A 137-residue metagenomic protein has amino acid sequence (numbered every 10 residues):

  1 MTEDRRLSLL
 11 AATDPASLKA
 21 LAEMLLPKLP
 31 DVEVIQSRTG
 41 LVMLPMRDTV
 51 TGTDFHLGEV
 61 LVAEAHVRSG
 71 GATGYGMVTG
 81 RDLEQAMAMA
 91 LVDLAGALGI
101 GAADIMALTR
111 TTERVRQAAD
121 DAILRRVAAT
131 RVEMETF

Functional and structural regions predicted by a protein language model:
M1, M46-T49, E113: Generic signal for short, ordered secondary-structure residues within or immediately flanking folded domains
M1-L25: Charge-rich, low-complexity N-terminal segments
E3, K28-L29, L94-F137: Cysteine/selenocysteine-centered motifs that mediate thiol-based redox chemistry or coordinate metal-sulfur cofactors
A16, V62, L83-A86: Conserved active-site and cofactor/substrate-binding residues in soluble primary-metabolism enzymes
M24-S69, Y75-G76: Structured beta-strand/loop patches that form or line metal/cofactor-binding pockets in enzymes
G70-L108: A hydrophobic, small-residue-rich beta->alpha segment in the mid-to-C-terminal subdomain of diverse proteins
